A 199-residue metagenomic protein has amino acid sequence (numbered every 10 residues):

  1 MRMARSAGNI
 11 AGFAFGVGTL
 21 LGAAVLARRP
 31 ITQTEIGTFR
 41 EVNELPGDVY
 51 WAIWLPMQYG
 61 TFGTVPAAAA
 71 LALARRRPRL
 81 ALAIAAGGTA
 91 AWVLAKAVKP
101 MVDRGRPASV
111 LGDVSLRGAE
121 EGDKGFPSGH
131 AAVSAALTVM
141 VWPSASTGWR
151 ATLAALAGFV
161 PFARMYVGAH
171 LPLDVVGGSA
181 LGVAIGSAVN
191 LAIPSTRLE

Functional and structural regions predicted by a protein language model:
M1-T64, K99-E121: N-terminal transmembrane-helix/juxtamembrane module of multi-pass inner/ER membrane proteins
R5, N43-W51, A72, R76 (+2 more regions): Membrane-helix interfacial "entry" motifs
S6-G16, A70-L94: Interfacial segments of alpha-helical transmembrane regions
A11-A14, P56-G60, I84, G148 (+2 more regions): Alpha-helical transmembrane segments
V17-V25, V65-A67, T89-V93, A155-A157 (+1 more regions): Hydrophobic alpha-helical membrane-anchor/signal-helix detector
G22-Q33, L73-R76, K96-V102, F162-A163 (+2 more regions): Short hydrophobic alpha-helical membrane-entry/anchor segments
A85-R104, A151-A163: Small-polar-interrupted transmembrane alpha-helices in polytopic inner-membrane proteins
G112-E199: Membrane-embedded catalytic cores of phosphoryl/pyrophosphoryl-handling enzymes
